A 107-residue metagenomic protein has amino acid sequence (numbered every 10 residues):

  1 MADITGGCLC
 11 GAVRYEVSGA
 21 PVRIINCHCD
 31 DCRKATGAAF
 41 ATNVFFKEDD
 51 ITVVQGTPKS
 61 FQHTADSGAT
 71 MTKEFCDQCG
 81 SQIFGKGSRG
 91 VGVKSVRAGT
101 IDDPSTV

Functional and structural regions predicted by a protein language model:
M1-V107: A short Gly-Trp-Pro
